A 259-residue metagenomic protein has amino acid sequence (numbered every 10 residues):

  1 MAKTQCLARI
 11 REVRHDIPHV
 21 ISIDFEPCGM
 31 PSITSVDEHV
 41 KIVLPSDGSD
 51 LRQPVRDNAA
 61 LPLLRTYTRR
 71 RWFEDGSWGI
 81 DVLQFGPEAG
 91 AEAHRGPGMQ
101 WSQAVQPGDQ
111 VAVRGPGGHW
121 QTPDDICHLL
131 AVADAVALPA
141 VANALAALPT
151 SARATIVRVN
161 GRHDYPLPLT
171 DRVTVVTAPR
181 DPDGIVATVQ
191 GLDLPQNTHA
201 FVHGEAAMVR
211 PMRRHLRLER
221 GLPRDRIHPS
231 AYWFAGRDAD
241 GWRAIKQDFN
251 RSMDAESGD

Functional and structural regions predicted by a protein language model:
M1-D259: Extended, composition-driven regions rather than compact fold-specific motifs
